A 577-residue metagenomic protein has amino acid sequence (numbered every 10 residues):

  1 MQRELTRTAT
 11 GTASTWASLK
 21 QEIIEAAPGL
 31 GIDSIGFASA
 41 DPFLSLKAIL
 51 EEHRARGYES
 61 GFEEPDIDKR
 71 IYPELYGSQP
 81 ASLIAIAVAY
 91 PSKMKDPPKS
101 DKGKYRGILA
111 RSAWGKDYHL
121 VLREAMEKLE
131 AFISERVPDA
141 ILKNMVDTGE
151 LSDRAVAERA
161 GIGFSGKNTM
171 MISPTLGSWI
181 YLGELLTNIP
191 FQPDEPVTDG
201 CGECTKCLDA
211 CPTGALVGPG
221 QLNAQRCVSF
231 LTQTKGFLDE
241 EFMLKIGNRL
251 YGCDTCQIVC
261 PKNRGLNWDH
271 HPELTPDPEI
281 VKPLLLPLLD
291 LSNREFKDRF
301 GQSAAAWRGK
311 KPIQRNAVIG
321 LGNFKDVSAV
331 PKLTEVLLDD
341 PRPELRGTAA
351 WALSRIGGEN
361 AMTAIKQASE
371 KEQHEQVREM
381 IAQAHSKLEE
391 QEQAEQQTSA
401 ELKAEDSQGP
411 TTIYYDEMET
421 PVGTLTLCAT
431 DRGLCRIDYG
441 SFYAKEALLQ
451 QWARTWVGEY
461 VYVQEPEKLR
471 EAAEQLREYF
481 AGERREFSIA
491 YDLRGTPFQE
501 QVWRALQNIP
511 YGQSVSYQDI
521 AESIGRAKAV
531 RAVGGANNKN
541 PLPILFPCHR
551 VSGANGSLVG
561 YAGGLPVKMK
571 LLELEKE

Functional and structural regions predicted by a protein language model:
M1-G200: Auxiliary alpha/beta "docking" domains used to position bulky ligands
I32, K206-S229, N248-E273: Iron-sulfur cluster-binding cysteine motifs and their immediate structural context in ferredoxin-like electron-transfer
E240-L274, L286-P287, L291, E295-I319: C-terminal amphipathic alpha-helical segment
E295-R299, D326-L338, G358-E370: Amphipathic alpha-helical scaffolding segments comprising HEAT/armadillo-like alpha-solenoid repeats
W307, K311-P312, V327, P341-E344 (+1 more regions): Alpha-helix N-cap/helix-start positions at coil->helix boundaries
Q314-D326, R346-G358, R378-E390: Structural detector for internal amphipathic alpha-helices that build alpha-solenoid repeat scaffolds
A394-A527, L574-E577: Basic nucleic-acid-binding alpha-helical/helix-turn surface characteristic of O6-alkylguanine DNA
